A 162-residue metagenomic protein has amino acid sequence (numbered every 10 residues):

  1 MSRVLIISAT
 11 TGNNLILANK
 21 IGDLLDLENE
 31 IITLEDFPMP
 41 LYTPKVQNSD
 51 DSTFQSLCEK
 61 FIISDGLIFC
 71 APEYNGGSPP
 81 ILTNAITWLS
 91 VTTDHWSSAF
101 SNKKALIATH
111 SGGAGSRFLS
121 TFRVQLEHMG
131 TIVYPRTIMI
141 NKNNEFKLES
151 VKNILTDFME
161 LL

Functional and structural regions predicted by a protein language model:
M1-L5, D23-L25, I132-L162: Glycine-rich phosphate/pyrophosphate-binding loop and the adjoining helix
S2-R3, E28-E30, K104: Residues at the starts of beta-strands that form the adenosine-phosphate
I7-A9, A108: Short hydrophobic segments within beta-strands
T11-G12, G112: Glycine-rich NAD(P) Rossmann-fold beta1-alpha1 loop
N14-A18, G22, L119: Short, highly selective alpha-helical patches that border small-molecule cofactor pockets in redox/cofactor-processing
E30-P40, E127-F146: Mobile beta-alpha loop/short-helix "lid" or hinge segments that flank ligand
L34-T53: N-terminal beta-loop-helix "entrance" segment that forms/cooperates in small-molecule cofactor or anionic ligand
S49-M129: Helix-loop-strand module that forms the ligand-binding subsite of alpha/beta enzymes
